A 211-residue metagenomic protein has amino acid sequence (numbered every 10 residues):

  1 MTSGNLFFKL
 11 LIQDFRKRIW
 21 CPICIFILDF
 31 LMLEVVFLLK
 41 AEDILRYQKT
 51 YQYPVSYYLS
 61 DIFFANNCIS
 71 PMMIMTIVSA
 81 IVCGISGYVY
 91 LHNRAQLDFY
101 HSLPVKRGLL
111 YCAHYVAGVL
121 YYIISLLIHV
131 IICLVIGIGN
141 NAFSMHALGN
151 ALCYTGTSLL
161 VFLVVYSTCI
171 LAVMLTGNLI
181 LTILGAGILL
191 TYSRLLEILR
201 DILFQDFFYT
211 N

Functional and structural regions predicted by a protein language model:
M1-F26: Aromatic- and glycine-rich beta-strand/loop motifs that create alpha-glucan
G4, L39-N66, I188-N211: Terminal transmembrane helical anchor/hairpin motif
C21-L33, V119-H129: Alpha-helical transmembrane segments
I25, I180-S193: Central hydrophobic cores of alpha-helical transmembrane segments in multi-pass integral membrane proteins
D29-I44, H129-G137: Alpha-helical transmembrane segments of multi-pass membrane proteins
D61-A65, V116-G177, L181, R194-E197 (+2 more regions): Secretory targeting signals
N67-Q96: Long, hydrophobic alpha-helical segments
Y90-L120: Helix-loop-helix units of permease transmembrane domains in multi-pass membrane transporters, especially ABC
